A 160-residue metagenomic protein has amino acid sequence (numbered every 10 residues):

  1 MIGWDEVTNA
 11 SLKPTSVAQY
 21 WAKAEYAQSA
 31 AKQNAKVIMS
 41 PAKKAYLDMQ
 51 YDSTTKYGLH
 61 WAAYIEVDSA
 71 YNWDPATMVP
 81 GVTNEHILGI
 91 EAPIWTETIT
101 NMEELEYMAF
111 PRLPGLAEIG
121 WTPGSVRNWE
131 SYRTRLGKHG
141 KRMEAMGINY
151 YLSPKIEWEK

Functional and structural regions predicted by a protein language model:
M1-S16, W21-K160: Flexible, acidic glycine-rich loops studded with aromatic residues
